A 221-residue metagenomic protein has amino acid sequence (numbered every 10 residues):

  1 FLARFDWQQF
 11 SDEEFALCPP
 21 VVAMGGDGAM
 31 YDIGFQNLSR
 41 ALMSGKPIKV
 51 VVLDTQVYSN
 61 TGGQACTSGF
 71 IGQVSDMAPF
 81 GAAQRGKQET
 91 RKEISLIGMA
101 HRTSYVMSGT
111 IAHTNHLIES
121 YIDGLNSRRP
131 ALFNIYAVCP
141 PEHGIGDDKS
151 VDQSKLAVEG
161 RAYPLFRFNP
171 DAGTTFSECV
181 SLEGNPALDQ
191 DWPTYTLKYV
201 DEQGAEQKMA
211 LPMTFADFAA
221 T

Functional and structural regions predicted by a protein language model:
F1-V52, Y58, G63-Q73, K87-Q88: Cofactor-binding active-site loop characterized by glycine-rich and histidine/acidic residues
R4-P19, I71-S127: Conserved thiamine diphosphate
L38-L42, C66-T67, I122-N126, D148-Q153: Short, solvent-exposed amphipathic alpha-helical segments in soluble enzyme and RNA/protein-processing domains
M43-K46, L53-Q56, G63, M99-S104 (+2 more regions): Generic secondary-structure signature for well-ordered alpha-helical cores
T55-V57, H113, Y136-P141: Glycine-rich beta-alpha junction loops
A65-K87, K149-L165: Acidic, Ser/Thr-rich peripheral helices and adjacent loops at domain boundaries
A137-T221: Flexible, low-complexity linker and terminal segments
